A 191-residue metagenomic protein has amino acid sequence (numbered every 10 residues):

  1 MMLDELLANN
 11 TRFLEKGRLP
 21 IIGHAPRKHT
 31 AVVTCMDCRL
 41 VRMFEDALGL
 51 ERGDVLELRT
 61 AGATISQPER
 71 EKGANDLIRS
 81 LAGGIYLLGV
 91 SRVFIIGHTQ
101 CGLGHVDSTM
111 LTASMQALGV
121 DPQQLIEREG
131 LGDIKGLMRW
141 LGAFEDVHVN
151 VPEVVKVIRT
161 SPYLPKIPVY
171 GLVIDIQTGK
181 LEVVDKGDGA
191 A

Functional and structural regions predicted by a protein language model:
M1-T30, D37-C38, A63-G73, G83-V90 (+1 more regions): Divalent-metal-activated hydrolytic enzyme cores
L40-R42: Short, well-ordered alpha-helical microsegments
F44-E45, S80-G84: Short, charged beta->alpha transition segments
E45-R52: Short Gly/aromatic-enriched secondary-structure transition segments
G53-V55, V90-S91: Short glycine-/polar-rich loops that comprise or flank the Walker A/P-loop and associated switch/sensor motifs
V55-G62: A short beta-strand-loop structural module common to alpha/beta enzyme folds
V93-Q100: Histidine-centered catalytic micro-motifs
